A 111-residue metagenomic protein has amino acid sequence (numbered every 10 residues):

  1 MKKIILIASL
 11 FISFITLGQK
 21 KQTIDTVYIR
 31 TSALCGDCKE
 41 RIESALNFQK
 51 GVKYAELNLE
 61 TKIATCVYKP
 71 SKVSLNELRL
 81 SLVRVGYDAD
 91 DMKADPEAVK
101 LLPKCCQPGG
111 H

Functional and structural regions predicted by a protein language model:
M1-I24: Bacterial Sec-dependent N-terminal signal peptides
T26-E56: N-terminal targeting signals for Sec/Tat export/insertion, comprising classic cleavable signal peptides
R41-E43, E77-V85: Short amphipathic alpha-helices in soluble, non-transmembrane regions that often serve as interface/regulatory elements
N47, G51, K72, V83-D88: Sec-exported extracytoplasmic/periplasmic mature domains
K62-K69: A generic structural motif
K69-L75: Helix N-cap motif at beta-to-alpha junctions
G86-A98: Conserved short beta-strand edge segments in small beta-sheet-based binding/regulatory domains
K100-H111: Short, low-order "capping/linker" segments at domain edges
